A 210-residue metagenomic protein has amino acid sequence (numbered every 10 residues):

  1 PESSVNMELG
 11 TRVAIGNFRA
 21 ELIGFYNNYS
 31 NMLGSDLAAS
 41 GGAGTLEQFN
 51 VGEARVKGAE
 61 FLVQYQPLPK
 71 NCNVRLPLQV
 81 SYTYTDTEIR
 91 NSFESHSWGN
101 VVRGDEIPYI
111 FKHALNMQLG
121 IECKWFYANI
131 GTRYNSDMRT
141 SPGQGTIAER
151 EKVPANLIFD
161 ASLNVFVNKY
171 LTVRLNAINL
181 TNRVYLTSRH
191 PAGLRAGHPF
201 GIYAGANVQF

Functional and structural regions predicted by a protein language model:
P1-A59, Q64: Membrane-embedded beta-barrel scaffold of Gram-negative outer-membrane proteins
S3-M7, A14-G16, R55-A59, V74 (+3 more regions): Residues that define the transmembrane beta-barrel architecture of outer-membrane proteins
S4, V56, W125, N168-Y170: A generic structural motif
N6, G44-V51, G99-E106, G145-R150 (+1 more regions): Extracellular loop and loop/strand-boundary signature of outer-membrane beta-barrel proteins
L9-V13, F61-Y65, V80, M117-C123 (+4 more regions): Residues on the lipid-exposed face of transmembrane beta-strands in outer-membrane beta-barrel proteins
I15, I23, T146-V153, F159-N164 (+1 more regions): Short, glycine/charged-rich beta-strand-loop motifs at protein surfaces that mediate ligand recognition and catalysis
G24-Y29, E47-P142, T181: Gram-negative outer-membrane beta-barrel transporters
S30, R75-L78, Y134-G143, L163-F210: C-terminal beta-signal and adjacent terminal beta-strands/loops of Gram-negative outer-membrane beta-barrel proteins
